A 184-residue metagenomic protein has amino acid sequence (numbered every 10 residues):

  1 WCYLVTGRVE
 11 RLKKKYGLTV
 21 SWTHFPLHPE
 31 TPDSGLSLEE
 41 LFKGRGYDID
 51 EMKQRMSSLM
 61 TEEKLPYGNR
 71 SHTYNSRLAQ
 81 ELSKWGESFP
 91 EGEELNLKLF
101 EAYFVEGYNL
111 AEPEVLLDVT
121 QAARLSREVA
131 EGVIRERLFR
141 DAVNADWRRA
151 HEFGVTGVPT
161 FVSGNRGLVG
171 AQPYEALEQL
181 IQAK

Functional and structural regions predicted by a protein language model:
W1-L18, W22, K84-K184: C-terminal cap of thioredoxin/glutaredoxin-like
Y3-E106: Structural alpha/beta surface segment adjacent to cysteine/selenocysteine redox centers across thiol/disulfide enzymes
